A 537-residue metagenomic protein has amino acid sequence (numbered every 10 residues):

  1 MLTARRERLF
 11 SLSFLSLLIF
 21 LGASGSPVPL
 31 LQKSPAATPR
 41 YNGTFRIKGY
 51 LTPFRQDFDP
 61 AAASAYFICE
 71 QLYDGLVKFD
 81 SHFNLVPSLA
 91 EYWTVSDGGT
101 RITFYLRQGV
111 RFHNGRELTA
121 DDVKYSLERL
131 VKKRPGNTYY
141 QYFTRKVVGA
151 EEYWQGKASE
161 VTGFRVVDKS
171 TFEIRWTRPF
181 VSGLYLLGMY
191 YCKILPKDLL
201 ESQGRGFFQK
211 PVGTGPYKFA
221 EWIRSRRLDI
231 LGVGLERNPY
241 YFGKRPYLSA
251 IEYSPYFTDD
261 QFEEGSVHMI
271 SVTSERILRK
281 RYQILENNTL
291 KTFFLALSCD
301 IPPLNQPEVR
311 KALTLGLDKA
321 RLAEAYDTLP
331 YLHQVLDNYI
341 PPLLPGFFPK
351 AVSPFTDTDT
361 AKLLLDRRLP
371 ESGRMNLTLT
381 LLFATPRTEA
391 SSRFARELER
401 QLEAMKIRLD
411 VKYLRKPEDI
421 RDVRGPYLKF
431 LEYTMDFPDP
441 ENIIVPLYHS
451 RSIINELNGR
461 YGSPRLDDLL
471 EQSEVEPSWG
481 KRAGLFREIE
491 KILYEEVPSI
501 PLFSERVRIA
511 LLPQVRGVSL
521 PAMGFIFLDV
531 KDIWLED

Functional and structural regions predicted by a protein language model:
R8, Y140-L199: Surface-exposed binding/hinge segments that line and control ligand-binding clefts or catalytic entry sites
L31-Q32, T38, D410-D419, V445-P513 (+1 more regions): Extracytoplasmic/peripheral linker and loop segments enriched in polar/acidic and small residues with frequent Thr/Pro
K48-D97, E128, V212: N-terminal lobe/hinge region of extracytoplasmic solute-binding protein
R175-P246, A250, F257: Gly/Pro-rich hinge or "lid" segments in bacterial periplasmic/extracellular proteins
A220-G234, E252-I301, Y326: Extracellular/periplasmic solute-recognition and catalytic clefts
D300, L304-L344, F355, F394 (+1 more regions): Periplasmic-binding protein-like
Y331-L369, T385-R393: Structural transition elements
I509-D537: Long beta-strand-rich cores associated with HINT superfamily self-processing modules
